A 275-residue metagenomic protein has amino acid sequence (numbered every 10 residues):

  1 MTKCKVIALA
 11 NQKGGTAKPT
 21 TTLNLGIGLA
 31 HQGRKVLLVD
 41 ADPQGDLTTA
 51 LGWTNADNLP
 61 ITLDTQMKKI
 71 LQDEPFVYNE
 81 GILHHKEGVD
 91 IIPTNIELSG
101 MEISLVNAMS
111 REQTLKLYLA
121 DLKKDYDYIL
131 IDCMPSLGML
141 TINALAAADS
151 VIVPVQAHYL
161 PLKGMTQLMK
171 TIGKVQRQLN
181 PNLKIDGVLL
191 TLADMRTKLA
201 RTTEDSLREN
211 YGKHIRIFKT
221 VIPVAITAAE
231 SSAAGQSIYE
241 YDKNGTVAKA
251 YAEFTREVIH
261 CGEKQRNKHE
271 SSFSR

Functional and structural regions predicted by a protein language model:
M1-R275: P-loop NTP-binding core
